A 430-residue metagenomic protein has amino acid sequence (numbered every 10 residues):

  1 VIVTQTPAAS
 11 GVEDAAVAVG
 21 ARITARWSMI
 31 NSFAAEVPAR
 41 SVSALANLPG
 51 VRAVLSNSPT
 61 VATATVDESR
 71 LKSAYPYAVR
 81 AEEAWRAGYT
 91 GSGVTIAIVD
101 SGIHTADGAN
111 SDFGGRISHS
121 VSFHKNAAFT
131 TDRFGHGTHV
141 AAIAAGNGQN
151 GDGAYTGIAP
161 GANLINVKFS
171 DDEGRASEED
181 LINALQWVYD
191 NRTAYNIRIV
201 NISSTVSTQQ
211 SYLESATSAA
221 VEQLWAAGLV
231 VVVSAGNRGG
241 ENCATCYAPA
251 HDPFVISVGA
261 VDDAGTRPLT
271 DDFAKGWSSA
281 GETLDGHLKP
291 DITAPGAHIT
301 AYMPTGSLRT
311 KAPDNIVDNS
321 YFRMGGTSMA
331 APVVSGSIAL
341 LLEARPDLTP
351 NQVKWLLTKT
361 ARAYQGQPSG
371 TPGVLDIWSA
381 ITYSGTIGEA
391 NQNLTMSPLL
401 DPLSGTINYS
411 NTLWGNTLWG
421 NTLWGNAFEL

Functional and structural regions predicted by a protein language model:
P7-S10, I30-N31, R40-V42, S58-A62 (+12 more regions): Solvent-exposed loop/turn segments at secondary-structure junctions within structured extracellular/periplasmic domains
S10-R86, P253: Autoinhibitory propeptides
R22, E83-V121, A127-E179, T193-I199 (+6 more regions): Subtilisin-like serine protease catalytic core
E36-V42, A64-I98, H124-H136, D272-G281 (+1 more regions): N-terminal domain-start motif of subtilase-like serine proteases
D100, A250-A339, E343, S379 (+1 more regions): Extracellular S/T/G-rich loop segment that most often corresponds to the catalytic His/Ser-adjacent loop
L185-Y212, S234-A235: Short acidic, glycine-rich surface-loop motifs adjacent to enzyme active sites
I197-I202, A294, V317-G325, A330 (+1 more regions): C-terminal subdomain of the subtilisin-like protease fold in secreted/lumenal serine endopeptidases
S215-V231: Catalytic-core regions built around general acid/base machinery
